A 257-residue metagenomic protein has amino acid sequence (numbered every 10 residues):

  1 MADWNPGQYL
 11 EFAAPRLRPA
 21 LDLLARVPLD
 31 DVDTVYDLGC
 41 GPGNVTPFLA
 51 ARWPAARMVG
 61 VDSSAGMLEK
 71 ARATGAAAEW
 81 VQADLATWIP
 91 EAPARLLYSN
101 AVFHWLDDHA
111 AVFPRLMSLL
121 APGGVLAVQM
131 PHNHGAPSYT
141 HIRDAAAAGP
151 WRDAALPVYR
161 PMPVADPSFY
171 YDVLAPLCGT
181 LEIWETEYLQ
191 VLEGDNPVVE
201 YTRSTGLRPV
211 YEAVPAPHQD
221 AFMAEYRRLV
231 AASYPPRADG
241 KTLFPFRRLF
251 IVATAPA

Functional and structural regions predicted by a protein language model:
A2-A14: Class I SAM-dependent methyltransferase Rossmann-like catalytic core, especially the SAM/SAH-binding loop
P15-D33, F48: Conserved alpha-helix/loop element of class I SAM-dependent methyltransferases that forms part of the SAM/SAH-binding
L29-D30, P90-A92: Glycine-rich phosphate-binding loop signature in dinucleotide/nucleotide-binding domains
T34-P90: Class I SAM-dependent methyltransferase SAM/SAH-binding core
P42-N44, M162-A257: Conserved Class I S-adenosyl-L-methionine
Y98: A conserved beta-strand element that flanks and buttresses the S-adenosyl-L-methionine
A101-V102: Short catalytic micro-motifs in class I SAM-dependent methyltransferases
A110, M117, A121, V125-E193: Conserved catalytic/acceptor-binding region of the Class I
